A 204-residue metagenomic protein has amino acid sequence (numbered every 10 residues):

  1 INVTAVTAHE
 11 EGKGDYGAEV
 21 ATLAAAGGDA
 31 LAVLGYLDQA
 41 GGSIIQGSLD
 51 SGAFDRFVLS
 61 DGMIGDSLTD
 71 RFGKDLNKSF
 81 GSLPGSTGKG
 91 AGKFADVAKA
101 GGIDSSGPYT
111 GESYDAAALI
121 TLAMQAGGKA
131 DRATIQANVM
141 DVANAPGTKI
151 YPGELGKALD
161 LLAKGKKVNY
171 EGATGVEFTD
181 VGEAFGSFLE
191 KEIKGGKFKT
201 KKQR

Functional and structural regions predicted by a protein language model:
I1-R204: Extracytosolic ligand-binding ectodomains
